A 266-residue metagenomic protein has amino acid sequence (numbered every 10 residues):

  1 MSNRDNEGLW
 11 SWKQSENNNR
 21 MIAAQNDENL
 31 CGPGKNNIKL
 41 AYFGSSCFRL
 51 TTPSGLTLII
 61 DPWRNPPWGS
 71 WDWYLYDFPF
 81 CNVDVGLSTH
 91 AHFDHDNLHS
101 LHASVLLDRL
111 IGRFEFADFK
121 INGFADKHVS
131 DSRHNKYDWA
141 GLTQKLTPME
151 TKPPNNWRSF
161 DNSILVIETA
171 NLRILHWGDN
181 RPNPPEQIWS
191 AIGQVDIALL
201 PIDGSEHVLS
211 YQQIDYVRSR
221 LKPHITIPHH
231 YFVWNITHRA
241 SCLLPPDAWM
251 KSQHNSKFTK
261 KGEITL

Functional and structural regions predicted by a protein language model:
M1-M21: N-terminal non-globular leader segments, chiefly Sec-dependent signal peptides
N18-K35, F43, C47-L87, H95-L107 (+3 more regions): Pre-active-site segment of Zn-dependent metallo-hydrolases
G32-I38, T52-L58, E115-I121, V166-I174: Beta-strand-turn-beta hairpins that frame and shape the catalytic cleft of phosphate-ester-processing enzymes
L56, K222-I225: A short helix->loop->beta-strand "cap" motif at the edges of active sites that frequently abuts
I59, L87-S88, L175-H176, I197-P201 (+1 more regions): Structural recognition of the beta-strand scaffold that forms the well-ordered cores of secreted hydrolase catalytic
A91, D203, Y231: Flexible loop residues that form catalytic and substrate-binding hotspots at small-molecule/glycan-binding clefts
E150-L221: Active-site-proximal loop/helix segments of hydrolase catalytic cores
H224-L266: Binuclear metal-ion centers of metallo-dependent hydrolases, dominated by the metallo-beta-lactamase
